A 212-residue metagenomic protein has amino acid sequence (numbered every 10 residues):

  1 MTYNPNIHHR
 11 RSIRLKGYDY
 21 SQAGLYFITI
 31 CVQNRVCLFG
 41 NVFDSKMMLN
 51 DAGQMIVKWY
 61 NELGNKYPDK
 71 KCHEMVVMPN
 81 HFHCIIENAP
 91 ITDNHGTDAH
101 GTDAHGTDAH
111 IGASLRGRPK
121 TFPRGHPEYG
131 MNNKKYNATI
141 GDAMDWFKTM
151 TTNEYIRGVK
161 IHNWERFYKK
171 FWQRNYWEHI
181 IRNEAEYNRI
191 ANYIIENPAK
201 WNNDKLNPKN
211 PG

Functional and structural regions predicted by a protein language model:
M1-G212: Short catalytic/metal-binding and nucleic-acid-binding patches
